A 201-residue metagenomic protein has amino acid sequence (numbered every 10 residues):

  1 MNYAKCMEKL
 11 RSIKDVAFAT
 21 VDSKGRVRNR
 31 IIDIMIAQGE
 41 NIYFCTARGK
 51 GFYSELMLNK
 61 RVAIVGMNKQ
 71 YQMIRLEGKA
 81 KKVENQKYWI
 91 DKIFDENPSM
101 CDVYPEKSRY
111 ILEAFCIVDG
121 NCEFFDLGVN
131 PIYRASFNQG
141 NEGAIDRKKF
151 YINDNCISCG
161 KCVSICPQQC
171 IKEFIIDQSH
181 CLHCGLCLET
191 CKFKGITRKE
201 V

Functional and structural regions predicted by a protein language model:
E8-K24, V62-G66: A short, Trp-centered hydrophobic/proline-enriched beta-strand micro-motif
I32-I36: A short, well-structured catalytic beta-strand-centered motif of the EAL phosphodiesterase domain for c-di-GMP
G39-Y43: Short active-site oxyanion
G51-D102, E106-F115, D119-N121, L127: Short, structured beta-strand-loop surface elements
L112-A114, E123-I165, Q169: Ferredoxin-type iron-sulfur electron-transfer modules and their immediate structural context
K161-I175, L186-V201: Iron-sulfur cluster-binding cysteine motifs and their immediate structural context in ferredoxin-like electron-transfer
